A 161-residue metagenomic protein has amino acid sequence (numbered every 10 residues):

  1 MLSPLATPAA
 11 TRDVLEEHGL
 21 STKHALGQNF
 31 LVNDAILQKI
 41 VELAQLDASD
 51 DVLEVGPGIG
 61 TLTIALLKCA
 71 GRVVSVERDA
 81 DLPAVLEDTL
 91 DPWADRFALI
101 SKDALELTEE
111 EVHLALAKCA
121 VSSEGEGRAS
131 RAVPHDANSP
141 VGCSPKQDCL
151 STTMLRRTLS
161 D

Functional and structural regions predicted by a protein language model:
M1-G127, D136, P140, P145-D161: Catalytic cores of RNA-modifying enzymes
